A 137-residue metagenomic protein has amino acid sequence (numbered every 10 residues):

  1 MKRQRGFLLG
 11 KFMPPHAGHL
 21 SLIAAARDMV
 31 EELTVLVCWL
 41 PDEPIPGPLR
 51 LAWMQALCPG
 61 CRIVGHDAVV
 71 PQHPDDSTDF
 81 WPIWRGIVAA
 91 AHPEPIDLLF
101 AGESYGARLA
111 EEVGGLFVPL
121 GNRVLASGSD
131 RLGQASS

Functional and structural regions predicted by a protein language model:
M1-S137: Nucleotidyltransferase catalytic core that binds NTPs
